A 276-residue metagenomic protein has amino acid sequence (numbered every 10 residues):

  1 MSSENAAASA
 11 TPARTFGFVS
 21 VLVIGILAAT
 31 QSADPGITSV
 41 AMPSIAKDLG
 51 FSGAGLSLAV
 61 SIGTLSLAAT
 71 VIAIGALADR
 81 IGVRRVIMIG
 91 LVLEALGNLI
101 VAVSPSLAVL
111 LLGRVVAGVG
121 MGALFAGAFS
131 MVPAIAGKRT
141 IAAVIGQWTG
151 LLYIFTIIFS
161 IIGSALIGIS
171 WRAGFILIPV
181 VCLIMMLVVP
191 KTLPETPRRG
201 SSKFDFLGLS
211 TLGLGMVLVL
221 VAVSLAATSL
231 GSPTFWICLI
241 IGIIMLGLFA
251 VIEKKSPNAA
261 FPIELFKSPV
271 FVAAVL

Functional and structural regions predicted by a protein language model:
F16-L56, V60-S61, V71: Extracytoplasmic
F18-G25, I37, L107-V115, V275: The feature captures the transmembrane alpha-helix scaffold of multi-pass secondary transporters
A29, L65, L99-I100, V115 (+3 more regions): Hydrophobic residues within the alpha-helical transmembrane core of Major Facilitator Superfamily
G36, L67-I72, T156-I157: Residue-level signature of mid-helix packing/kink "hotspots" within the transmembrane helices of 12-pass Major
A59-L67, L152: Transmembrane alpha-helical segments of major facilitator superfamily
G75-F206: Helix-loop-helix hairpins in multi-pass membrane proteins, especially solute transporters
S164-L276: Hydrophobic transmembrane-helix bundles of small-molecule transporters
